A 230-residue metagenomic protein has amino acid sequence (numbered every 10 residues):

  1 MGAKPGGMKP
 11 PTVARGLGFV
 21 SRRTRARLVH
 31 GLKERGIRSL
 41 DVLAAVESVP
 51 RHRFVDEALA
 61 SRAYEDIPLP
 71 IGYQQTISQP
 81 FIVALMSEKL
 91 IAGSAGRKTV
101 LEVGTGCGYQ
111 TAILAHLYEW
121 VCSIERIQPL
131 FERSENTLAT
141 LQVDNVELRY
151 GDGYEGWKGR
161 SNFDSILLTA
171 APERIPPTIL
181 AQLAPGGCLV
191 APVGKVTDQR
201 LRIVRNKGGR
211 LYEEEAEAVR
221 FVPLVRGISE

Functional and structural regions predicted by a protein language model:
G2-L101, I113, L117, L130-E132 (+4 more regions): Class I SAM-dependent transferase core
K89-Y212: Conserved nucleotide-cofactor-binding alpha/beta core module
